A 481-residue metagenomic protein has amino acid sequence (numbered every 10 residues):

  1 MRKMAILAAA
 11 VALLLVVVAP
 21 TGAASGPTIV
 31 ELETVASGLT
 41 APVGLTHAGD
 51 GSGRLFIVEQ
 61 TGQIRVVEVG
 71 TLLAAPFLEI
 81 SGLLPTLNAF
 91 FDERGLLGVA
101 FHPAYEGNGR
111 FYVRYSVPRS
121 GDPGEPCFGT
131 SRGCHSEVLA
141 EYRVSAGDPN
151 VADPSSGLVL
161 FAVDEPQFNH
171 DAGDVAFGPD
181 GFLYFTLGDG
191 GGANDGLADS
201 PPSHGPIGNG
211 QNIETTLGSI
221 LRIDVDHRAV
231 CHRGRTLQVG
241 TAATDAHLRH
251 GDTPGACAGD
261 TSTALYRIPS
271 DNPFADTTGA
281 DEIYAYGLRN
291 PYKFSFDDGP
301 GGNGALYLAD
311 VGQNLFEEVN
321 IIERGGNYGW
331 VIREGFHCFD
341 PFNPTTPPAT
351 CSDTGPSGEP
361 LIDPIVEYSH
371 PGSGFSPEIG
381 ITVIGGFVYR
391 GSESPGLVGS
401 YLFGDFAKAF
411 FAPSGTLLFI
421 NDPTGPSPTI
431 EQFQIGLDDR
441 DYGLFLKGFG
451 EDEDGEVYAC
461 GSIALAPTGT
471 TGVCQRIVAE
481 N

Functional and structural regions predicted by a protein language model:
L7-V17: Bacterial N-terminal signal peptides
A24-T40, D153-G157, I362-I365: A short helix->beta-strand "capping" segment at the edge of beta-propeller domains
T34-G62, G380-V388: Beta-strand-rich domains and repeat architectures in extracellular enzymes and scaffolds, especially beta-propellers
T34-T40, L78-S81, A89-F91, F161-Q167 (+4 more regions): Surface loop/turn motifs at the tips and blade-to-blade linkers of beta-strand repeat domains
V43-T46, A100, A176, S295 (+2 more regions): Conserved beta-strand position repeated across blades of beta-propeller domains
V58-T61, A89, R94-L96, A104 (+10 more regions): Beta-propeller domain segments
L73-F101: Blade-loop segments of beta-propeller domains
E125-A176: Asp-box/WD-like beta-propeller blade repeats and closely related beta-sheet repeat scaffolds
